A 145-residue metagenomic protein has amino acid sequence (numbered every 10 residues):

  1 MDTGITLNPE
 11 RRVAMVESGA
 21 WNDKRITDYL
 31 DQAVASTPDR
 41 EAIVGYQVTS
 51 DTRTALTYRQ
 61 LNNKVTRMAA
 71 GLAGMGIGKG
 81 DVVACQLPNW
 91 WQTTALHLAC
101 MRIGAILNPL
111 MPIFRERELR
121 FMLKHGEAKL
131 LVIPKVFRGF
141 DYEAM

Functional and structural regions predicted by a protein language model:
D2, W21-V44, N63: A short N-terminal helical cap/helix-turn-helix that marks the beginning of AMP-binding/adenylate-forming
L7-V16: Short, contiguous pre-domain boundary segments
N8, Q47-S50, T54, F137-M145: ANL superfamily adenylate-forming
M15-N22, R53-T54: Acyl-group handling in specialized metabolite and lipid biosynthesis
A35, A73, M101: Short polybasic/polar patches that bind polyanions
A42-W90, T94-L98, R115-R120: Conserved AMP-binding/adenylate-forming core of the ANL superfamily
R102-M145: Structural core segment of the AMP-binding/adenylate-forming
